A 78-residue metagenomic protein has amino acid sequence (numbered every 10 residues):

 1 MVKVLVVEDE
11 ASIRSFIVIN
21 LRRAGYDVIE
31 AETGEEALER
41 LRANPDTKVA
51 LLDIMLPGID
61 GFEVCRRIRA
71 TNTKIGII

Functional and structural regions predicted by a protein language model:
M1-L5: Non-catalytic signal-transmission and effector/linker regions of two-component phosphorelay proteins
E8: Conserved acidic carboxylate
S15-R23: Charged docking surfaces used in two-component/phosphorelay signaling
E30-V49: Acidic, metal-coordinating helix/loop segments flanking the phosphotransfer/catalytic sites of two-component signaling
D53: Active-site residues of response regulator receiver
P57: The feature encodes the CheY-like receiver
K74-I78: A short, hydrophobic beta-strand element within the central beta-sheet of small alpha/beta folds
